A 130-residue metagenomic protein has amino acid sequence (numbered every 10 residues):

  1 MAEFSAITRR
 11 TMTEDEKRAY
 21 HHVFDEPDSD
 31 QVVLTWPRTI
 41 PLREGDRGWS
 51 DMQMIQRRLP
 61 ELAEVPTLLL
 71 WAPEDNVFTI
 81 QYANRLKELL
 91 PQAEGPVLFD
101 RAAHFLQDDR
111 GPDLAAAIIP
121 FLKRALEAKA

Functional and structural regions predicted by a protein language model:
M1-W36: Helix-rich cap/lid subdomain of alpha/beta-hydrolase
A2-T11, I80, L90, E94-P96: A structural preference for long, well-packed, hydrophobic secondary-structure segments
I7-T11, P27-D28, I40, E44 (+1 more regions): A general structural signal marking secondary-structure boundaries and capping sites
T11-M12, V77, F105: Short, conserved sequence motifs enriched in acidic/basic residues, glycine, and aromatics that mark functional "hot
E14-R18, H22, T35, R57 (+4 more regions): Replace "anionic and nucleotidyl ligands
S29-E88, G95-L98: Conserved serine/cysteine hydrolase catalytic core
Q92-A130: Catalytic active-site module of serine/aspartate enzymes centered on a nucleophile-bearing elbow/loop
